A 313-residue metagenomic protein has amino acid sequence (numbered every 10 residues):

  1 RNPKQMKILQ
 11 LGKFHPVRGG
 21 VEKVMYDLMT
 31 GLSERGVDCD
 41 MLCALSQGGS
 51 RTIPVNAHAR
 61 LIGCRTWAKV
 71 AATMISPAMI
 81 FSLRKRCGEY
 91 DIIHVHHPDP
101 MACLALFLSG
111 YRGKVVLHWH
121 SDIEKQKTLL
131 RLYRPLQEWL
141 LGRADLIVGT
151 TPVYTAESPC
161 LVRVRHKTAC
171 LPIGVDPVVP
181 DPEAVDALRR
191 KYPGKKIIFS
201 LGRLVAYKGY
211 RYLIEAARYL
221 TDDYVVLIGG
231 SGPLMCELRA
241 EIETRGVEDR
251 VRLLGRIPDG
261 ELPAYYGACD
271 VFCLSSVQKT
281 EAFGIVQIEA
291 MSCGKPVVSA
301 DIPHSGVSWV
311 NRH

Functional and structural regions predicted by a protein language model:
L9, A187-R218: Conserved donor-binding/catalytic core segment of Leloir-type glycosyltransferases
Q10-M74: N-terminal strand-loop element at the rim of the active site of nucleotide-sugar-dependent glycosyltransferases
V24, C43, R60, Q137-E183 (+1 more regions): Donor nucleotide-sugar binding/catalytic pocket of nucleotide-sugar-dependent glycosyltransferases
V95-A102: Short His-centered aromatic/hydrophobic patch
G113-K114, S121-R143, A156: Nucleotide-sugar donor phosphate/pyrophosphate-binding loop at the beta->alpha transition of glycosyltransferases
L141, R256-I257, A264-C269: Short alpha-helical donor nucleotide-sugar binding micro-motif in glycosyltransferases
E237-I257: Nucleotide-activated donor-binding/catalytic signature segment of Leloir-type glycosyltransferases, i.e., the conserved
P296-D301: Short hydrophobic beta-strand element within catalytic cores of glycosyltransferases and related nucleotide-activated
